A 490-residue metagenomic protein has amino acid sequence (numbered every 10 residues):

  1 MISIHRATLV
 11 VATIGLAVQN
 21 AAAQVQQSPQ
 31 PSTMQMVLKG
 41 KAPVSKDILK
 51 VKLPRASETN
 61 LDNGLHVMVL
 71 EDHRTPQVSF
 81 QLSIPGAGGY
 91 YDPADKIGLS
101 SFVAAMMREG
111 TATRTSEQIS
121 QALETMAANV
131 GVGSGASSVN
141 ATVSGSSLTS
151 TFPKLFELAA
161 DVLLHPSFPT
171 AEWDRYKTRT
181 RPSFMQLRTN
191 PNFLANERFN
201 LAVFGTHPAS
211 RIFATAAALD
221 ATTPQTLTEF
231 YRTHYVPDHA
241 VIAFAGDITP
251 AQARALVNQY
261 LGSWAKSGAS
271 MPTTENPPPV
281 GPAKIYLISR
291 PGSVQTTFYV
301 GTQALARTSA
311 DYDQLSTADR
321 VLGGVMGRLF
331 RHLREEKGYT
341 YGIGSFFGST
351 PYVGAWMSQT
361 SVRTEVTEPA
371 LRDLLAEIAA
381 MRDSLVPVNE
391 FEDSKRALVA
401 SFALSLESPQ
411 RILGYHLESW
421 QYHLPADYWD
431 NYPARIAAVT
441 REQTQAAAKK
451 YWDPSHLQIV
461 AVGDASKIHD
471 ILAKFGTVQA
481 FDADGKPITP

Functional and structural regions predicted by a protein language model:
I2-A22: Gram-negative bacterial Sec-dependent N-terminal signal peptides
Q24-A122, S144-S147, E157-L158, T228-E335 (+3 more regions): His/Glu-rich zincin catalytic helix
M68-L70, T75-M107, R114-L163, K177 (+9 more regions): M16 family metallopeptidases and their MPP-like homologs
H165-F168, W173, T222: Peptidyl-prolyl cis-trans isomerase
L219-T223, L227, A438: Alpha-helical scaffold elements lining the catalytic groove of polysaccharide deacetylases
T226-E229, Q443: Well-ordered alpha-helical segments embedded in enzymatic catalytic cores
